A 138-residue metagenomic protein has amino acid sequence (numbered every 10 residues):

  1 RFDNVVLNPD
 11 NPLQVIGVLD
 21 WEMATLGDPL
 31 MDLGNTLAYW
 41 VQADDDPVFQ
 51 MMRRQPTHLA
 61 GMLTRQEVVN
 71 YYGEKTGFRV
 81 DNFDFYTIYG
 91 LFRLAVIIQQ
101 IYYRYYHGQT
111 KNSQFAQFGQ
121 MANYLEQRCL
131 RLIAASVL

Functional and structural regions predicted by a protein language model:
R1-M31, N35-L37: Active-site acidic catalytic loop and adjacent metal/ATP-binding pocket of ATP-dependent phosphoryl transfer enzymes
V6-I16, T76-D81, F115, I133-L138: Conserved NTP-binding catalytic cores of kinases and kinase-like/nucleotidyltransferase enzymes across multiple kinase
Q14-E22, T64-R79, Y124-L125: Short amphipathic alpha-helical segments and their helix-coil junctions
G17, D46-Q50, D81-N82, R104 (+1 more regions): Short, hydrophobic secondary-structure boundary micro-motifs
T25, A60-T64, M121: A generic short alpha-helical patch detector that favors 3-5-residue windows in or near N-terminal regions
L30-T76, G90-H107: Active-site activation/catalytic loop segments of kinase-like enzymes and analogous catalytic loops in related
R79-G90: All-alpha amphipathic helical-bundle segments outside canonical DNA-binding/catalytic cores that form hydrophobic
V96-L138: Regulatory N- and C-terminal appendages and interdomain linkers associated with kinase/kinase-like NTP transferase
